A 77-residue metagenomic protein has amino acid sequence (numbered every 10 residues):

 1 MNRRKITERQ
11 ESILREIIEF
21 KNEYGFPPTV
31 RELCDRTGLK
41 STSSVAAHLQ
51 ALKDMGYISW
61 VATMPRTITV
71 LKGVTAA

Functional and structural regions predicted by a protein language model:
I6-T7, Y24, V61-A77: Short, cationic-aromatic polyanion-contact patches
S12-E19: Pre-recognition alpha-helix immediately N-terminal to the DNA-recognition helix within helix-turn-helix or winged-helix
L14, V45-A46, Q50: Key DNA-contacting residues within the recognition helix of helix-turn-helix
E19, Q50-A51, T67: Alpha-helical DNA-recognition elements
E19-G25: Short helix-capping/hinge SLiMs at alpha-helix to coil transitions
P27-R36: A short alpha-helical element within helix-turn-helix/winged-helix DNA-binding domains across DNA-binding proteins
D35, Q50-K53: Alpha-helical residues within the helix-turn-helix
G56: Glycine-centered, phosphate/nucleic-acid-interacting loop/turn motifs that mediate DNA/RNA or nucleotide
